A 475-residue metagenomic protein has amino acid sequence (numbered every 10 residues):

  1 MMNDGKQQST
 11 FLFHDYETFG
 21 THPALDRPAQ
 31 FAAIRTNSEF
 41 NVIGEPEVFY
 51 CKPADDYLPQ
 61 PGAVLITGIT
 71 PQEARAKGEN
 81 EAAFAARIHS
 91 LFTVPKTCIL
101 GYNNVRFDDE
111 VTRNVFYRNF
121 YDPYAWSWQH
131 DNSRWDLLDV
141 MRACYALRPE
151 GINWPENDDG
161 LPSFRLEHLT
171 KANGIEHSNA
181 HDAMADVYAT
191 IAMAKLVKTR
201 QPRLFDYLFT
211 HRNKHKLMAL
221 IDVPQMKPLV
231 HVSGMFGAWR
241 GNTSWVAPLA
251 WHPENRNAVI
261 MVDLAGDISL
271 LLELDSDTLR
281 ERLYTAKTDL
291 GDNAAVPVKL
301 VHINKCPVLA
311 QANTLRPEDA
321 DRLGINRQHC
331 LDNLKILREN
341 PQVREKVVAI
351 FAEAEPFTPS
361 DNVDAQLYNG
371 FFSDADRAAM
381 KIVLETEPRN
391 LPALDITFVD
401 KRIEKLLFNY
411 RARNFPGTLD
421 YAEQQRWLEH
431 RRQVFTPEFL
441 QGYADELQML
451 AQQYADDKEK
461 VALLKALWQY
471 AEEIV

Functional and structural regions predicted by a protein language model:
M1-G44: Entry/capping segment at the start of metal-dependent catalytic domains with acidic active-site entry clusters
F19-T21, A74, A180: Short strand->helix junction
D26-F31, R35-T36, N41-I69, S90-P202 (+5 more regions): Metal-dependent phosphoesterase core characteristic of DEDDh/y 3'-5' exonuclease domains
T67-F84, L91: Metal-dependent phosphoesterase signature
T210-L290: Acidic catalytic cores of enzymes that act on phosphate-bearing nucleotides/polynucleotides
P253-H430: Long, charge-rich C-terminal accessory regions
E423-V475: C-terminal non-catalytic accessory extensions
